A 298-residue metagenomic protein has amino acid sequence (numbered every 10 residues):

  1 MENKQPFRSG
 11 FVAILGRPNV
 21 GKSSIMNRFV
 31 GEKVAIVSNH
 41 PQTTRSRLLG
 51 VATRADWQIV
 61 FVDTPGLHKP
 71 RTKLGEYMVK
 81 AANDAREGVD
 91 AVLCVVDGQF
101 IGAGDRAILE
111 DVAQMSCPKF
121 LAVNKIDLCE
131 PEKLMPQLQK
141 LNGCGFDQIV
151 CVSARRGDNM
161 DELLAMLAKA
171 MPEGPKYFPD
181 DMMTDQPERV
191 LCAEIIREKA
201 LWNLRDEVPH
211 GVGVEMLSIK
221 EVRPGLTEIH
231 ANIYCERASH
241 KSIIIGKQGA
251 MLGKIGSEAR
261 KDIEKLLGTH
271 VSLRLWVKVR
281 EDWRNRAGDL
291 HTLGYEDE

Functional and structural regions predicted by a protein language model:
M1-E87, A91, I233: Conserved G1/Walker A P-loop phosphate-binding module
A13, N27, S46, G50 (+11 more regions): Solvent-exposed alpha-helical segments within well-ordered globular domains of core cellular machineries
G21, N159, M251: Conserved glycine(s) of the Walker
E32, V51-A55, A85-V92, Q99 (+7 more regions): Conserved, well-folded catalytic cores of nucleic-acid-processing and energy-transducing macromolecular machines
T44, L67-K69, I101-G102, C129-E130 (+1 more regions): Catalytic P-loop NTPase motifs of RecA-like helicase/translocase cores
A52-Q58, Y77-I149, K220-G225: Conserved C-terminal guanine-recognition region of P-loop GTPase G domains, centered on the G4
P118-F120, I126-E188: Canonical P-loop GTPase G-domain recognition
E188-E298: P-loop NTP-binding site
